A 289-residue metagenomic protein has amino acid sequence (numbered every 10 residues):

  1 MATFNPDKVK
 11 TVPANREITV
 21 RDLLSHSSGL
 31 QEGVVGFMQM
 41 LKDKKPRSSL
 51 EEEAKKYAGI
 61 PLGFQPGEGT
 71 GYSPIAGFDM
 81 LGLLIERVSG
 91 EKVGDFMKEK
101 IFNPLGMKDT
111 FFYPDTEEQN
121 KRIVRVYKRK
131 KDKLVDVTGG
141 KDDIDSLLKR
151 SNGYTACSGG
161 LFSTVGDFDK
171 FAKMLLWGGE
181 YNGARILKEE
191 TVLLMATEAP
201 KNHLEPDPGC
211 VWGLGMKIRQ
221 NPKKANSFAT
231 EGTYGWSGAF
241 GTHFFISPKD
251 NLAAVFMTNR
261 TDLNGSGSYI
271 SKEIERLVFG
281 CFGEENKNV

Functional and structural regions predicted by a protein language model:
M1-E231: Short, surface-exposed loop or secondary-structure junction motifs that flank catalytic or metal-binding residues
G63, R260-L263: A short, flexible beta-alpha/helix-coil linker loop
K130, P248-K249: Short, ordered coil/turn segments that flank beta-strands lining enzyme active or ligand-binding pockets
D169, T242, L277: C-terminal helical cap and adjacent loop that interface with cofactors, partners, or active-site loops
W177-Y181, T191, A196-N202, N221 (+1 more regions): Short, gly/Ser/Thr-rich active-site loops of penicillin-recognizing serine hydrolases
G235: Short, structured beta-strand/loop micro-motifs enriched in basic residues and often containing a Trp
G238-F240: Short, small/polar residue-rich loop motifs at catalytic or cofactor-binding pockets
F244-F245, N251-R260: Short, well-ordered beta-strand elements
